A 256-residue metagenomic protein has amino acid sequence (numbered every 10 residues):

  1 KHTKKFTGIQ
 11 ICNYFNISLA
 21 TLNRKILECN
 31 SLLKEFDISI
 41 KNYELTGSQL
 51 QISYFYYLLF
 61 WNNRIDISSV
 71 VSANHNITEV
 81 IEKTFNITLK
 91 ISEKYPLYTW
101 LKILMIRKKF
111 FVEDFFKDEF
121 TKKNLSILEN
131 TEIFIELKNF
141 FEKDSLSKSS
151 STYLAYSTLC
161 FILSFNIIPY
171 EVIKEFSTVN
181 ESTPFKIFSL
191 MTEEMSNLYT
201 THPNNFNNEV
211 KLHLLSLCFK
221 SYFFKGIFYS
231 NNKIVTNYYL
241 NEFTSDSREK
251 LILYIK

Functional and structural regions predicted by a protein language model:
K1-K256: A cross-family "folded-core" feature that marks the main globular domain of proteins
